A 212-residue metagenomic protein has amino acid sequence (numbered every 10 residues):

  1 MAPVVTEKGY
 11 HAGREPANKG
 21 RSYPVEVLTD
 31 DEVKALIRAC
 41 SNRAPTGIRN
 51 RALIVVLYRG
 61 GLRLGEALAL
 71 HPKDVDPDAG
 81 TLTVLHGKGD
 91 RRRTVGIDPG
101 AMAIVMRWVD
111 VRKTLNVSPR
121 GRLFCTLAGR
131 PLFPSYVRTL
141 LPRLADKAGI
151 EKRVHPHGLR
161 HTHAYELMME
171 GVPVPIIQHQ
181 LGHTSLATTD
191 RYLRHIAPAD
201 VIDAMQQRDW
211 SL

Functional and structural regions predicted by a protein language model:
M1-L212: Conserved catalytic core of the tyrosine transesterase superfamily
